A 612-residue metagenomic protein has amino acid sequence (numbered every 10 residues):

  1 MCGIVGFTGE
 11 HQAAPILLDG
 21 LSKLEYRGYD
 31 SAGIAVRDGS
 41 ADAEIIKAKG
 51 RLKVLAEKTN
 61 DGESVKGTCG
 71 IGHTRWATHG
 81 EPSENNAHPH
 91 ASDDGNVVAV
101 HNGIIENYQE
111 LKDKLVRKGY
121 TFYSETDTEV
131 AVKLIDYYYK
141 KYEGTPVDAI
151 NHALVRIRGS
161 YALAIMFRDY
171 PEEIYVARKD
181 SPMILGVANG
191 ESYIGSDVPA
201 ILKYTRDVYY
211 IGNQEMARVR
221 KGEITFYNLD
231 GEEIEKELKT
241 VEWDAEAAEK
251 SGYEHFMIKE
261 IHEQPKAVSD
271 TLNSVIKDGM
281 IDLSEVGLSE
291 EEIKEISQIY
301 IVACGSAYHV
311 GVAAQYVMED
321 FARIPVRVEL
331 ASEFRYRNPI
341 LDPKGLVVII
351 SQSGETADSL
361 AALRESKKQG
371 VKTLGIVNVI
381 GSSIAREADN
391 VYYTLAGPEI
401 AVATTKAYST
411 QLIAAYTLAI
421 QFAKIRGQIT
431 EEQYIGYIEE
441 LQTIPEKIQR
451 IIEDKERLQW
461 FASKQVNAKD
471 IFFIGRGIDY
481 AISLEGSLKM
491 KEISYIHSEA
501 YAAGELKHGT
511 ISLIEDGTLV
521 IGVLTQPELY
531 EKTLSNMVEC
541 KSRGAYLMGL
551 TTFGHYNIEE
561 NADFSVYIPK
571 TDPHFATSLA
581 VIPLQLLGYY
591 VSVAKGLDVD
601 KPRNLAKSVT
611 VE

Functional and structural regions predicted by a protein language model:
M1-K250, E254, K266-S297, Y336 (+4 more regions): Conserved short alpha-helical segments that host acidic/polar catalytic motifs at enzyme active sites
F7-E10, H101, T121, E125 (+19 more regions): Hydrophobic alpha-helical scaffolding
T68, G72-N85, V275-E291, A314-I350 (+2 more regions): Glycine-rich oxoanion-binding loops at beta->alpha junctions
P89-A91, M166, Y175-V176, V208-Y209 (+13 more regions): Replace "in large, NTP-powered and nucleic-acid-processing enzymes" with "in large, NTP-powered factors and other
D127-V130, V310, A314, T410-A415 (+3 more regions): Catalytic-loop motifs flanking and including active-site residues across diverse enzymes
G231, Y546, N561, T571-E612: Generic C-terminus detector
Q264-V268, L272-Y300, N390-L519, S592-E612: Active-site phosphate/pyrophosphate-binding segments
K294-G436, E440-T443, V523-Y567, L587 (+1 more regions): Glycine-rich phosphate-binding loops that contact phosphosugars or nucleotide phosphates
